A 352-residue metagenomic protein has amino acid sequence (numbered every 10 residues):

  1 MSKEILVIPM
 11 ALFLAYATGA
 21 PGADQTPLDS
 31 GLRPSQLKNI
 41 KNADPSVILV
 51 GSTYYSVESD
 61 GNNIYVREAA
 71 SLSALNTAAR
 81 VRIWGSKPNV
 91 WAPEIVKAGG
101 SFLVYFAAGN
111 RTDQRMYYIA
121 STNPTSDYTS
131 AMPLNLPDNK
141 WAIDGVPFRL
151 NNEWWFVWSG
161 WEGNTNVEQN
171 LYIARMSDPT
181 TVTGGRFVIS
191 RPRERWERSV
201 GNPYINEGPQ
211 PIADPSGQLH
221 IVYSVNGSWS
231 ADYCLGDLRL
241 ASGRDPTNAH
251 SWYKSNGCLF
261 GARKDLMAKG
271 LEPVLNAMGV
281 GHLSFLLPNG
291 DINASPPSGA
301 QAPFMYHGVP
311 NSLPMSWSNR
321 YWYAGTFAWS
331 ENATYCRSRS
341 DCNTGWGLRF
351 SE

Functional and structural regions predicted by a protein language model:
M1-G22: Fungal secretory targeting signals
T18-E352: Carbohydrate-active catalytic/glycan-binding domains of CAZyme proteins, especially the secreted or lumenal ectodomains
